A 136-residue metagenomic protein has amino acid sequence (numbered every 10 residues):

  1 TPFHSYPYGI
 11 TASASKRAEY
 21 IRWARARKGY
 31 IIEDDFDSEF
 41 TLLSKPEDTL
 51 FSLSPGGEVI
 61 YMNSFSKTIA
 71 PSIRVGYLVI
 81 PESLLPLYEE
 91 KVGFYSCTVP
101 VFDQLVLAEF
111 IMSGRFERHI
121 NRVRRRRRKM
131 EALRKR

Functional and structural regions predicted by a protein language model:
T1-L42: Active-site phosphate-binding strand-loop segment of PLP-dependent enzymes
Y8, F36, P46-T49, M112 (+1 more regions): Glycine-rich, flexible loop/turn motifs
T11-A14, K45-E47, V75-Y77, K91: Short, glycine/charged-enriched secondary-structure capping and boundary segments
R25, S44, L133-R136: Non-catalytic terminal/accessory segments
K28, G56-V59: A generic structural signal for alpha->beta connector loops
L50-P55: Short, conserved catalytic or adaptor-binding loops enriched in Gly and charged residues
V59-K135: PLP-dependent aminotransferase class I/II
